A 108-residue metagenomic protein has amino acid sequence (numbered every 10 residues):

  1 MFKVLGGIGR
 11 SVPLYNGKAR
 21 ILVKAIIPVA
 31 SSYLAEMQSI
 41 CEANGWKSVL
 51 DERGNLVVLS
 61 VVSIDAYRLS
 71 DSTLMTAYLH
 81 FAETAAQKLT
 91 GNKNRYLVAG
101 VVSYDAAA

Functional and structural regions predicted by a protein language model:
M1-V12, G100, Y104-A106: Short, solvent-exposed beta-alpha or beta-beta edge segments that form flexible loop/patches at the rim of ligand
Y15-I21: Short structural boundary motif marking the start of a folded domain
I21-A25, D65: Short cationic amphipathic helices and targeting signals
K24-S32: Short, surface-exposed ligand-recognition loops at beta-strand->loop->(often short) alpha-helix junctions that present
Y33-G54: Short, flexible N-terminal segments of the mature chain
K47-K88: Short, intrinsically disordered low-complexity segments
L50, T84-Y104: Conserved short beta-strand edge segments in small beta-sheet-based binding/regulatory domains
V61, D105-A108: Short, solvent-exposed polar/charged micro-motifs at secondary-structure junctions
